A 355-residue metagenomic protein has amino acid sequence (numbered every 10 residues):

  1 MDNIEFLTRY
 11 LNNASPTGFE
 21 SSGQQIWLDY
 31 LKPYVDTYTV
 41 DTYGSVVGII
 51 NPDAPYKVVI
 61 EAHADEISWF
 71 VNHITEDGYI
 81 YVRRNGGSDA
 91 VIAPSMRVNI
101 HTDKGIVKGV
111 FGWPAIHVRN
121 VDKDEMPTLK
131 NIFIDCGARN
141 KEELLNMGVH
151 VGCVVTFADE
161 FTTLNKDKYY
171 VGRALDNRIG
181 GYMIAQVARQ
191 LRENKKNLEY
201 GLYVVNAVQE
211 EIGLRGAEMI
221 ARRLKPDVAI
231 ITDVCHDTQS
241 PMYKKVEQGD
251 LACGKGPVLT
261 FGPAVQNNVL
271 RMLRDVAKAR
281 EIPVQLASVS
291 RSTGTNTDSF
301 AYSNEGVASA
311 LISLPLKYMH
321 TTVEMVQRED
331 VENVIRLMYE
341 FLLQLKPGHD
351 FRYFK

Functional and structural regions predicted by a protein language model:
M1-K355: N-terminal hydrophobic/helix-forming segments and targeting peptides
